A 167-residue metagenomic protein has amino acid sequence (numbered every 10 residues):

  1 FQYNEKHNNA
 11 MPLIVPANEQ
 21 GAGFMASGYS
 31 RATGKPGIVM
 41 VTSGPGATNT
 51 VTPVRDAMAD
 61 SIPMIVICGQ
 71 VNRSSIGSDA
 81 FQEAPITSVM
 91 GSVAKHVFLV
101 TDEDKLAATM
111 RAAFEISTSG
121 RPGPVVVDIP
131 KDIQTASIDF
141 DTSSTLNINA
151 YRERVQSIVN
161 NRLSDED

Functional and structural regions predicted by a protein language model:
F1-D167: N-terminal alpha/beta PP-like core and its mobile active-site loop of ThDP/TPP-dependent enzymes
